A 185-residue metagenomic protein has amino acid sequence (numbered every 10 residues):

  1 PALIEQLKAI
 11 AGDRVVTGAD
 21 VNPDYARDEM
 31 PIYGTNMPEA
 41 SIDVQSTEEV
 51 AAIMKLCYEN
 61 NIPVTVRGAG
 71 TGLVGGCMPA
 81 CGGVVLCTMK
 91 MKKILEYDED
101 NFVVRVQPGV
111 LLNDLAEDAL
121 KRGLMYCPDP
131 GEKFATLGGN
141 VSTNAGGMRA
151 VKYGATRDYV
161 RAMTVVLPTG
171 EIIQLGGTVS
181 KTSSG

Functional and structural regions predicted by a protein language model:
P1-K55, G72-F102, Y153: N-terminal flexible segment immediately upstream of the FAD-binding catalytic core in FAD-dependent oxidoreductases
V21-N22, R67-V74, P130-G138: Short, glycine/charge-rich beta-strand/loop segments that flank catalytic centers and engage negatively charged groups
A40, V64-R67: A short, small-residue-rich loop immediately preceding and capping a beta-strand
K93-Y97, V104-G185: FAD-binding subdomain of flavoenzyme oxidoreductases
